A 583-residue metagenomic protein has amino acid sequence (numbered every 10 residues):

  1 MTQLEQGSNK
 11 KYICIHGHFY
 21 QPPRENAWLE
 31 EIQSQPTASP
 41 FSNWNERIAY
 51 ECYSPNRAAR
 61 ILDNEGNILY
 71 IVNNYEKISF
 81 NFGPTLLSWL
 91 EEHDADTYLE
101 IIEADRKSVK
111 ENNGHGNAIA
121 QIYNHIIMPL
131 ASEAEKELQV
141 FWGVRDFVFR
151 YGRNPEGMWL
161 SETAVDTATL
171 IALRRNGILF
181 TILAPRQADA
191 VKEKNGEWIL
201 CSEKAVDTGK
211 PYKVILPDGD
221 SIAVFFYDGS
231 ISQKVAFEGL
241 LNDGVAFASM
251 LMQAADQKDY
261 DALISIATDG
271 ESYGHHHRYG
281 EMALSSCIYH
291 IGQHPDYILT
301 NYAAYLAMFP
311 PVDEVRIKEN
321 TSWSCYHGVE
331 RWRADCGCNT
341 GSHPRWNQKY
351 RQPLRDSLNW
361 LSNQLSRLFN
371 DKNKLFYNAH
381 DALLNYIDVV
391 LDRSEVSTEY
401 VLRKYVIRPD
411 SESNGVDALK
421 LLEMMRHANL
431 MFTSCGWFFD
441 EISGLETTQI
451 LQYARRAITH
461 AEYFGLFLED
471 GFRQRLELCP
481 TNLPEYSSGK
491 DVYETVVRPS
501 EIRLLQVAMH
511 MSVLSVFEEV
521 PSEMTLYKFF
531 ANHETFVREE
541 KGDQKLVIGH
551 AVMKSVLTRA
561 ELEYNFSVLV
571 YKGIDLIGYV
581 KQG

Functional and structural regions predicted by a protein language model:
Q3-D63, T85, L200-L514, G549: Active-site and substrate-binding clefts of carbohydrate-active enzymes
Y12-G17, Q21-A134, L138-Q139, E156-L160 (+1 more regions): Short, well-structured secondary-structure segments
R57, L90-D94, R174, R186-A188 (+2 more regions): Extended, Lys/Arg-enriched charged tracts that mediate electrostatic binding to polyanionic substrates
L99-N117, F141, R153, R174-L216 (+2 more regions): Acidic, His- and aromatic-enriched active-site or binding-groove loops in soluble protein domains that engage sugars
N112-I127, R150-W159, I182-A188, I222-I231 (+2 more regions): Core alpha/beta catalytic barrel or barrel-like domain that forms the active/cofactor pocket in diverse metabolic
K136-L160, L216, M252-A267: CE4/NodB-like, metal-dependent polysaccharide N-deacetylase domain that modifies extracellular/periplasmic N-acetylated
E162-T169, A188-K192, A307-P310: Beta-rich nucleic-acid/ligand-interaction surfaces
G542, V547-G583: Terminal end segments
